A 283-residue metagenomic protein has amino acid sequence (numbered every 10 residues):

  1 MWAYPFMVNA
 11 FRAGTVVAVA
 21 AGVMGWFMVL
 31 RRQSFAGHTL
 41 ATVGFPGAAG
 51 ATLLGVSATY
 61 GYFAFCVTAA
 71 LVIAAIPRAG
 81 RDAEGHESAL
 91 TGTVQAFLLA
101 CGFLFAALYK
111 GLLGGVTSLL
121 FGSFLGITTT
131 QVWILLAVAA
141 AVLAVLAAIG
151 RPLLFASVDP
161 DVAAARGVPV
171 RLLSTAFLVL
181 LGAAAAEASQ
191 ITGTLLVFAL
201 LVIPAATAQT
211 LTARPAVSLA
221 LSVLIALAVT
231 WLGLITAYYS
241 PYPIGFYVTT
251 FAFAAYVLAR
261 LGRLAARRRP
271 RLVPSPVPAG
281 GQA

Functional and structural regions predicted by a protein language model:
M1-V19, L272, P276: Membrane-interfacial amphipathic/re-entrant helices at transmembrane-helix boundaries
A10-A13, A58-C66, S88, G92 (+3 more regions): Loop-to-transmembrane alpha-helix initiation sites
W26-L112, A208-A220, A237-S240, L264: Short loop segments and helix-boundary regions at transmembrane helix junctions of multi-pass inner-membrane proteins
V43-L53, T93-F105, G126, V170-L180 (+2 more regions): Small-residue-rich segments of transmembrane alpha-helices in multi-pass membrane proteins, especially helix faces
E84-R151, A176, G280: Transmembrane helix-bundle core of multi-pass membrane transporters and related energy-transducing complexes
Q131-P204: Helix-loop-helix "hairpin" substructures at the membrane interface of multi-pass membrane proteins
V197-F246: Transmembrane alpha-helical segments in multi-pass inner-membrane proteins
G245-A283: Cytosolic-side transmembrane-helix boundaries in multi-pass membrane proteins
